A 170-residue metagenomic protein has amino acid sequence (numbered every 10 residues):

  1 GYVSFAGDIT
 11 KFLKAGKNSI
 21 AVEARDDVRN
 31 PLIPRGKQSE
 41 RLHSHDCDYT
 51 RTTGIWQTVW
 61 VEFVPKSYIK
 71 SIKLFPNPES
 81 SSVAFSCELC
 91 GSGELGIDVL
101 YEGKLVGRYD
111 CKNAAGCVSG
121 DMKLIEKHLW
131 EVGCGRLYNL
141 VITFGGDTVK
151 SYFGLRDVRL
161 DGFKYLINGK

Functional and structural regions predicted by a protein language model:
G1-Y68, G91-G96, E102-K104: Accessory beta-strand-rich segments of carbohydrate-active enzymes
Y2, L13-A15, P78-S80, C90-S92 (+2 more regions): Surface-exposed coil/turn segments at beta-strand junctions on protein surfaces, enriched
F5-K11, G116-E126: Exposed aromatic-hydrophobic patches
L13-K17, N30-I33, M122-L137: Short glycine/proline/serine/threonine-rich loop/turn segments at secondary-structure transition edges
S19-V22, C134-G145: Short, aromatic- and glycine-rich surface loops/edge beta-strands on solvent-exposed regions
F63-G91: Surface beta-strand/loop "capping" patches
K73, L140-K170: N-terminal carbohydrate-binding accessory modules
S81-C111, V118-G120: Beta-strand-rich binding/interaction modules
